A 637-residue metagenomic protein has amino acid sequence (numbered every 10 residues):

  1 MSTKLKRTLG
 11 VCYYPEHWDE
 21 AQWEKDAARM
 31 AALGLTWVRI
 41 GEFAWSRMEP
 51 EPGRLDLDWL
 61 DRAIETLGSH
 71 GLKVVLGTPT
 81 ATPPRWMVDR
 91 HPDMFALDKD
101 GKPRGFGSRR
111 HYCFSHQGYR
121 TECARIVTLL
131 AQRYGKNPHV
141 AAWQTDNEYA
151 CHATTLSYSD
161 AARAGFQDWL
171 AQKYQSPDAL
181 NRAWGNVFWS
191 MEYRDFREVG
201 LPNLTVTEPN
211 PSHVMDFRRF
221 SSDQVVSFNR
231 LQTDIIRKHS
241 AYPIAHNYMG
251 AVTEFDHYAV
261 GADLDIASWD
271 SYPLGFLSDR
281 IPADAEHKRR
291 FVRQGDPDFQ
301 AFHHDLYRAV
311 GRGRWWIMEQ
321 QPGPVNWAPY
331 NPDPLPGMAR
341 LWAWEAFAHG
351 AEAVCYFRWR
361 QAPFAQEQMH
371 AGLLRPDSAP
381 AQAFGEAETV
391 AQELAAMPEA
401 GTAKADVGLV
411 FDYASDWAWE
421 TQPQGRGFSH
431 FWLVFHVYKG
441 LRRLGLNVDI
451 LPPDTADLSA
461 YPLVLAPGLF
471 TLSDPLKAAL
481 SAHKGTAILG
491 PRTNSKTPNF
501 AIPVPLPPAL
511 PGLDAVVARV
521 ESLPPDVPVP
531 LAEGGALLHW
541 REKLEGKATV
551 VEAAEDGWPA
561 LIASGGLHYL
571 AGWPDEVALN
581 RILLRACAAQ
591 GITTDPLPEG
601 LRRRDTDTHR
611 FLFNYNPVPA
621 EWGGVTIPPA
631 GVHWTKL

Functional and structural regions predicted by a protein language model:
T8-E20, G41-D58, G105-A124, D146-T155 (+7 more regions): The substrate-binding groove and active-site-proximal loops of carbohydrate-active enzymes, especially glycoside
V11, M30, V38, L67 (+9 more regions): Conserved, mostly hydrophobic/aromatic
H17-A32, C123-L129, M249-A259, L335-W344 (+1 more regions): Short, acidic/polar
E24-R104, L129-A131, F228-H239, T471: Aromatic-lined substrate-binding rim segments of carbohydrate-active enzymes
D100, R104-L306: Polysaccharide-binding and catalytic clefts of secreted carbohydrate-active enzymes
A245-F431, F435-H436, N499, A518-A532 (+3 more regions): Hydrophobic targeting/anchoring helices
V437-L458: A short, well-structured beta->alpha microelement
P467-L637: A conserved amphipathic helix/loop scaffold that creates a polar/acidic microenvironment used either to coordinate
